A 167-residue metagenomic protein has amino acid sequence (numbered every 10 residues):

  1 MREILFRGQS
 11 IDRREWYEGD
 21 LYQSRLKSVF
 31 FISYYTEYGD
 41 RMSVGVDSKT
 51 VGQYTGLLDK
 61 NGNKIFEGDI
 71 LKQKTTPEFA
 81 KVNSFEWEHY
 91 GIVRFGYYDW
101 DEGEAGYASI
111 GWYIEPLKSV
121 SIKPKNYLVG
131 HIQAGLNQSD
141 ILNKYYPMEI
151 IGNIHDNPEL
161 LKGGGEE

Functional and structural regions predicted by a protein language model:
M1-E167: Secondary-structure transition motif
